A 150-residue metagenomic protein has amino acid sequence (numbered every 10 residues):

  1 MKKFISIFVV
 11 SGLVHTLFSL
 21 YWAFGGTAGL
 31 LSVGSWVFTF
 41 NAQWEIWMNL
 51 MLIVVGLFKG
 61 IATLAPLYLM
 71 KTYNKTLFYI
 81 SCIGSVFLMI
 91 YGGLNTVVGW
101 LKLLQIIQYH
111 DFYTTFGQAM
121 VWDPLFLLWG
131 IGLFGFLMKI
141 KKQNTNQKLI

Functional and structural regions predicted by a protein language model:
M1, T63-C82, V86, I140: Juxtamembrane helix-break-helix junctions at the cytosolic face of small multi-pass alpha-helical membrane proteins
M1-H15: Cytosolic juxtamembrane helix and N-cap/initiation of the first transmembrane helix
H15-L50, L94, L101: Hydrophobic transmembrane helix segments
L17, N41-L67, V86: Core segments of alpha-helical transmembrane spans in multipass integral membrane proteins
L67-Y73, I131-I150: Cytosolic juxtamembrane helix at the C-terminal end of the final transmembrane segment
S81-Q108: Hydrophobic alpha-helical transmembrane segments of integral membrane proteins
D111-W129: Individual transmembrane alpha-helices with interfacial aromatic-anchor signatures
